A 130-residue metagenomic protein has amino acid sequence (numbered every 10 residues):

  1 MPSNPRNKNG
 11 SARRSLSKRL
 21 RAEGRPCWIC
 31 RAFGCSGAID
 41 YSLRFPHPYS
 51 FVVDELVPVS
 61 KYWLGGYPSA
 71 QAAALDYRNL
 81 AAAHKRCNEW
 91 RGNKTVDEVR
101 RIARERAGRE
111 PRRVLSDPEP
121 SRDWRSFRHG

Functional and structural regions predicted by a protein language model:
M1-D40, A72: Short, charged surface segments at domain edges that flank catalytic/cofactor-binding sites
G34-A82: Histidine-centered nuclease catalytic patch
C35-S36, A73-R104: Short Cys/His-centered divalent metal-binding micro-motifs
L64-K85, E110-G130: Short Fe-S-cluster ligation motifs
